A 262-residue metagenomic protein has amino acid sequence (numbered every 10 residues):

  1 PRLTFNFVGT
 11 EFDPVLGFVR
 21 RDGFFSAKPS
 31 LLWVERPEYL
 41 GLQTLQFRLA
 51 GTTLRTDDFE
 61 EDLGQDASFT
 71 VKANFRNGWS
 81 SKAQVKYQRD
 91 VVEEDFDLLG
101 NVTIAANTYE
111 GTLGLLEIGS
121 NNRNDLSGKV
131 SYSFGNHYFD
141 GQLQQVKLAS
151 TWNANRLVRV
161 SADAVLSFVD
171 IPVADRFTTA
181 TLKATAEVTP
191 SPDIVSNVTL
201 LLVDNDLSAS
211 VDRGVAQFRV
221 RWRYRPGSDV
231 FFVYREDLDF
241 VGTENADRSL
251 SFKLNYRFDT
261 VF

Functional and structural regions predicted by a protein language model:
P1-F262: Exposed, low-structure sequence patches enriched in small/polar residues
